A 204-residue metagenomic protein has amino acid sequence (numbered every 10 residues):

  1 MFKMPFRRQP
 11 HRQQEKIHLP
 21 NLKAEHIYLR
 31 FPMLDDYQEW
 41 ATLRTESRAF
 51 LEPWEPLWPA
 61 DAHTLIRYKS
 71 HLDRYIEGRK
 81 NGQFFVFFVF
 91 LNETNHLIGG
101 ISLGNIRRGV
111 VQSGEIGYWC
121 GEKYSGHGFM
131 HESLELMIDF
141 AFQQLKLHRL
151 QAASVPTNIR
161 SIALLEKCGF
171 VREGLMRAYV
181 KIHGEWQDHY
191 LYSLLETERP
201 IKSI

Functional and structural regions predicted by a protein language model:
M1-E39, L43-F50, V86-I204: Acyl-donor (CoA/ACP) binding surface of acyl/acetyltransferases
E52-D73: Conserved GNAT-fold acetyl-CoA-binding loop/helix
A60, D73-F88: A short helix-loop-beta-strand connector motif used in the catalytic cores of GNAT acetyltransferases and, in some
